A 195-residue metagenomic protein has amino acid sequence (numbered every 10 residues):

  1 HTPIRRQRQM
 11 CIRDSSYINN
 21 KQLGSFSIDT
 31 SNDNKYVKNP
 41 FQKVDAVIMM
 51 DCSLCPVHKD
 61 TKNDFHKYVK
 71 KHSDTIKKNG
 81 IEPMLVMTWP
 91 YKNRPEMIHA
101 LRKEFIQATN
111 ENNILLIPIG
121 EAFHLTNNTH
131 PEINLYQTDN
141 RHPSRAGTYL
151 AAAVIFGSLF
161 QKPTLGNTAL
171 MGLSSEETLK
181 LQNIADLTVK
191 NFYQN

Functional and structural regions predicted by a protein language model:
H1-D14: Single conserved hydrophobic/aromatic residue that forms the stacking wall/gate of nucleotide- or nucleobase-binding
R5, S27, Y136-Q137, Q161: Generic, ordered loop/turn and secondary-structure boundary motif
D14, K21-Q22, T61, A100 (+3 more regions): General structural signal for secondary-structure boundaries
S15-N32: Charged, often glycine-rich, active-site loop that binds/positions anionic groups
I28, N110, N128, D186 (+1 more regions): Generic surface-pattern signal
N32-R145, G157: Alpha-helical cap/lid subdomain in secreted, periplasmic, or secretory-pathway luminal O-acyl-processing enzymes
H142, A153-N195: Conserved catalytic region of serine esterases and O-acyltransferases that act on ester linkages in lipids
T148: Active-site oxyanion/phosphate-handling segment shared across diverse enzymes
